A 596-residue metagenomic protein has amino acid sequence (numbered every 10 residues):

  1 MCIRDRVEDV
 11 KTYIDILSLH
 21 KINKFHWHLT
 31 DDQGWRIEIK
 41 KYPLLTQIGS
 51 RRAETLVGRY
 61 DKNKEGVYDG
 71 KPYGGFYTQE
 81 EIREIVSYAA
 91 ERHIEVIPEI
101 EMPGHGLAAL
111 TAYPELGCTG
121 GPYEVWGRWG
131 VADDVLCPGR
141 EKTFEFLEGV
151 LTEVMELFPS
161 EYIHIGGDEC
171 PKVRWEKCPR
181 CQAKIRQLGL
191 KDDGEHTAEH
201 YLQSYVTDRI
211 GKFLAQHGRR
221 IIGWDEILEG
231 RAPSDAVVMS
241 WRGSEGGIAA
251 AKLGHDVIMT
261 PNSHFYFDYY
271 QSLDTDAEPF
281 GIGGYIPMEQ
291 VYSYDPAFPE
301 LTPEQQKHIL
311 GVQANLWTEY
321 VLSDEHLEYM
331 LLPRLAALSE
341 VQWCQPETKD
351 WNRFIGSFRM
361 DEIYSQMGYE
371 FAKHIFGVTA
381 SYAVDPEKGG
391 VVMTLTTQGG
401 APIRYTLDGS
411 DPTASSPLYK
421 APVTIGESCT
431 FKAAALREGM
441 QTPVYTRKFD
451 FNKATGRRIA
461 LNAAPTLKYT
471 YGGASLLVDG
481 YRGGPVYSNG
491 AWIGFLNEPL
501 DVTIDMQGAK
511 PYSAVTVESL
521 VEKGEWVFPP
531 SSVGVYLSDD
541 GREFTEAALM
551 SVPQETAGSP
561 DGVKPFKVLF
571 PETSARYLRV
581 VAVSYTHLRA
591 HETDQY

Functional and structural regions predicted by a protein language model:
M1-I3, H587, D594-Y596: Single conserved hydrophobic/aromatic residue that forms the stacking wall/gate of nucleotide- or nucleobase-binding
D5-H28: A conserved hydrophobic secondary-structure block that centers on an alpha-helix together with its immediately flanking
L17, V96, I165, L214 (+2 more regions): Conserved, mostly hydrophobic/aromatic
Q33-Y88, A108-E141, R174-A198: Aromatic- and acidic-residue-enriched carbohydrate-binding clefts of CAZyme catalytic domains
D134-P233: Active-site neighborhood of glycoside hydrolase catalytic domains
I221-A236, W241-G390: Flexible, acidic glycine-rich loops studded with aromatic residues
K349-V502, L520: Short, compositionally stereotyped local motifs that mark structural "simplifiers"
P485-A548, G562-E592: Aromatic, loop-rich ligand-recognition surfaces of beta-strand-rich domains
